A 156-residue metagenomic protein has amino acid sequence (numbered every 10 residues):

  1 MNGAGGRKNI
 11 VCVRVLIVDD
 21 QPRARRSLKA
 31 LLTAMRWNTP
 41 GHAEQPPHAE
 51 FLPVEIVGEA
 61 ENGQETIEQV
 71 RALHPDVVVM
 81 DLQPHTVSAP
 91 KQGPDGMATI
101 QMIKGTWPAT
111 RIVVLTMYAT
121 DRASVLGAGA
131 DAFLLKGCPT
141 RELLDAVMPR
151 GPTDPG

Functional and structural regions predicted by a protein language model:
M1-L16, P22-P53, R141-G156: Non-catalytic signal-transmission and effector/linker regions of two-component phosphorelay proteins
C12, H74-D76, A98, G105-R111: His-Asp phosphorelay/catalytic-motif detector in bacterial-type signaling
D19, D81-S88: Active-site residues of response regulator receiver
D19-D20, M117: Acidic di-acidic motifs
G41-E55, E59-V77, T86-V87: Acidic, metal-coordinating helix/loop segments flanking the phosphotransfer/catalytic sites of two-component signaling
E59, V78, I112, F133-L134: Two-component signal transduction core modules
E68, S88-P108: Short amphipathic alpha-helix used as the core "switch/output" element in two-component signaling
P90-P94, A98, V114-L134, C138 (+1 more regions): Alpha4 helix (beta4-alpha4-beta5 surface) of REC/receiver domains from two-component response regulators
